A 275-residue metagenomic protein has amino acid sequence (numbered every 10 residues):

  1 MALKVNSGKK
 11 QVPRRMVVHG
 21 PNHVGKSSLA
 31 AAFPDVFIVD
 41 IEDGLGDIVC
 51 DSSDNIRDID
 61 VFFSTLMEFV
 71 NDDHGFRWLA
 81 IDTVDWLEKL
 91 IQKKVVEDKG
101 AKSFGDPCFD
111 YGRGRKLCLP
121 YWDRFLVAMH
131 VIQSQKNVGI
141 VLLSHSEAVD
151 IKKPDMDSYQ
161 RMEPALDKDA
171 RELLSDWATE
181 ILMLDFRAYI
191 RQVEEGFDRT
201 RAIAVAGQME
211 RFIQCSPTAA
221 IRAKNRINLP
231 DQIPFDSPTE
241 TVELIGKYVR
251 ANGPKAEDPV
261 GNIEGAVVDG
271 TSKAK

Functional and structural regions predicted by a protein language model:
A2-K93: Conserved P-loop
K9-K10, V141, L174-S175: Solvent-exposed alpha-helices and their adjacent loops that cap or buttress functional pockets in soluble metabolic
S27-A30, I132, L173-L174: Hydrophobic/aromatic ligand-binding patch that stacks against planar heteroaromatic rings of cofactors or nucleotides
V36-I38, I140, I181-M183: Short, well-ordered beta-strand core segments
E42-G46, D85-W86, S146-D150, R187-I190 (+1 more regions): Conserved nucleotide-binding/hydrolysis micro-motifs of P-loop NTPases
V70-N71, H130-Q133, S175: N-terminal cationic-hydrophobic initiation segments that often serve targeting/anchoring roles
W86-A170: P-loop NTPase motor core
K152-A274: Conserved GTP-binding G-domain of TRAFAC-class P-loop NTPases and closely related GTPase folds
